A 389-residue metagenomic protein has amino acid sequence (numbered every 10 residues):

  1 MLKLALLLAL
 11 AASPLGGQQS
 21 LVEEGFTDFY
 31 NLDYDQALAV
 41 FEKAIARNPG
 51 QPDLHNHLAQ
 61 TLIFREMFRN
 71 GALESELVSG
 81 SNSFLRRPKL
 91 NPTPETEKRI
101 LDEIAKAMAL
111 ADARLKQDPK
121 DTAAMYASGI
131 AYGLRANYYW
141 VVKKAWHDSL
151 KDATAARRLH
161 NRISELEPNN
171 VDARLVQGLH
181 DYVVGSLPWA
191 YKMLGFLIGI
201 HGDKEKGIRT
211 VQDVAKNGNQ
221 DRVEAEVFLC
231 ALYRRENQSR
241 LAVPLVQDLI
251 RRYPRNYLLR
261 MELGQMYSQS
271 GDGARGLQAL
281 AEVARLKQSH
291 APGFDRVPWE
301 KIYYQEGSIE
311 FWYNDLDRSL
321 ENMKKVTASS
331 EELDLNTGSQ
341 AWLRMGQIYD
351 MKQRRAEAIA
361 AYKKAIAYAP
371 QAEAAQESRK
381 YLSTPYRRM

Functional and structural regions predicted by a protein language model:
L15, P49, L54-N56, P119 (+8 more regions): Residue signature of alpha-solenoid helical repeat architecture, marking inter-repeat boundaries and helix-start
L21-E24, D28-V40, G50, T61-K120 (+5 more regions): Short coil/linker segments at helix-helix boundaries
E23, H57, F64, A127 (+9 more regions): "A position-specific structural signal for the A-helix of alpha-solenoid helical repeats
A46, R158, E165, A215-K216 (+4 more regions): Amphipathic alpha-helical segments of tetratricopeptide repeats
L54, A124, A173, E224-A225 (+6 more regions): TPR alpha-solenoid repeat register
R65-P92, V142, V184-K192, Q238-L241 (+4 more regions): Alpha-helical linker/edge segments of TPR/alpha-solenoid repeat scaffolds and analogous pre-/post-domain helices
K216, Q220-R222, M351, E357-M389: Terminal, low-structured helical/coil segments at or just beyond the last alpha-helical repeat
R222-R235, Q265-R275, A281-G338: Alpha-helical adaptor scaffolds
